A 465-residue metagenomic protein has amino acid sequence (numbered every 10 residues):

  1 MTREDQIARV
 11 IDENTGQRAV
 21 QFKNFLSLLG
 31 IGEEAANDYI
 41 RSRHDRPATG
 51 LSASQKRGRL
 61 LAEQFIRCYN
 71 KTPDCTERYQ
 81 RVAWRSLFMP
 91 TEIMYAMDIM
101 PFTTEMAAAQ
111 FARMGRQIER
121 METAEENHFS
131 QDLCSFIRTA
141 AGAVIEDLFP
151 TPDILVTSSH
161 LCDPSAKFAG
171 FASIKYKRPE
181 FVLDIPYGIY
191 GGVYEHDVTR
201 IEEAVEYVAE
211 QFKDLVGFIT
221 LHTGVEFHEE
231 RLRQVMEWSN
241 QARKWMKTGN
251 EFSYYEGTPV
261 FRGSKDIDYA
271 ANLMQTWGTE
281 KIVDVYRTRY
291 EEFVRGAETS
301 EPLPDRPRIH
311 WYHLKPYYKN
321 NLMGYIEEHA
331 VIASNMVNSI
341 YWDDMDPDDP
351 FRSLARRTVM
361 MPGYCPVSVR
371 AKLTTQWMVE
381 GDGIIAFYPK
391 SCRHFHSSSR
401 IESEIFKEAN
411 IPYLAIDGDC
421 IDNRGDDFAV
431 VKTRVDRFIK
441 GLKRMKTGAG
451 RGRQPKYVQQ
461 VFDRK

Functional and structural regions predicted by a protein language model:
T2-N14, R400-K465: Peripheral docking tails and interdomain loops at the edges of cofactor- or intermediate-handling domains
T2-R81, E206-D344: A charged, amphipathic alpha-helical module
A62-I66, N70-T76, Q80-I145, D153 (+2 more regions): An N-terminal, globular interaction/scaffold subdomain
C75-T76, L87-F88, I93-E122, P307-L373 (+1 more regions): Redox- and metal-dependent alpha/beta enzyme cores, enriched for Fe-S-associated oxidoreductases and cofactor-handling
W84-F88, T157-L161, W311-P316, Y388-K390: Structural motif
T139-P150, K372-E380: Short, well-structured alpha-helical segments in soluble
A172-T258, R437-R464: Cap/lid and interdomain-hinge subdomains that line or gate substrate/regulatory clefts in soluble alpha/beta enzymes
S368-L414: C-terminal hydrophobic structural anchor segments that stabilize assembly/packing rather than catalytic chemistry
